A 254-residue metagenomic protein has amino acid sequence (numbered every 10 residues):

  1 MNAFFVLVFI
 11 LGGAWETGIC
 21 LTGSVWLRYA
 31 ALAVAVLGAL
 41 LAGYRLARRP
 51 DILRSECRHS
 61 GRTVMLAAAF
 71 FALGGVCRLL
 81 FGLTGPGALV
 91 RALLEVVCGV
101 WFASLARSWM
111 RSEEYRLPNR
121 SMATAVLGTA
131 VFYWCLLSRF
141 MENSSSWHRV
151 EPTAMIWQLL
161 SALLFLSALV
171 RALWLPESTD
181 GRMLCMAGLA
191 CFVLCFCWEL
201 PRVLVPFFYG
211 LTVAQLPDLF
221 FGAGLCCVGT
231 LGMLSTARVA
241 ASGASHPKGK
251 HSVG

Functional and structural regions predicted by a protein language model:
M1-R91, E95, K250-S252: N-terminal topogenic module of multi-pass integral membrane proteins
N2-A14, A39-L40, M155-G254: C-terminal transmembrane-bundle signature of multipass membrane proteins, characterized by strong activation on
N2-V8, R62-R78, R91-L105, S121-R139 (+2 more regions): Alpha-helical transmembrane segments of multi-pass integral membrane proteins
L11-C20, V76-G85, L136-W147, E199-G210: Juxtamembrane "helix-exit" motif on the non-cytosolic side of transmembrane helices
T22-A31, P86-E95, L117-V126, F140-L160 (+1 more regions): Transmembrane alpha-helix entry/boundary detector in multi-pass membrane proteins
L37-L53, W101-R111, L163-A172: Canonical alpha-helical transmembrane segments
A47-D51, L83-P86, M110, E114 (+4 more regions): Transmembrane helix-loop junctions in multipass membrane proteins, especially transporters and channels
P50-S60, S108-S121, L173-R182: Membrane-interface helix-boundary motifs at transmembrane edges
